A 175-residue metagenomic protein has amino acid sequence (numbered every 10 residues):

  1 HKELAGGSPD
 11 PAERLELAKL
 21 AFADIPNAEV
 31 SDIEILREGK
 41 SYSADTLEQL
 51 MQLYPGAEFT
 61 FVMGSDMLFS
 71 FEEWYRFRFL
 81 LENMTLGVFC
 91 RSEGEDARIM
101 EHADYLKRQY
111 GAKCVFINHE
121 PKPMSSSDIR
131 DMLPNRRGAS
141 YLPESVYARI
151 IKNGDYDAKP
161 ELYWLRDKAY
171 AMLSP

Functional and structural regions predicted by a protein language model:
H1-P175: Nucleotidyltransferase catalytic core that binds NTPs
